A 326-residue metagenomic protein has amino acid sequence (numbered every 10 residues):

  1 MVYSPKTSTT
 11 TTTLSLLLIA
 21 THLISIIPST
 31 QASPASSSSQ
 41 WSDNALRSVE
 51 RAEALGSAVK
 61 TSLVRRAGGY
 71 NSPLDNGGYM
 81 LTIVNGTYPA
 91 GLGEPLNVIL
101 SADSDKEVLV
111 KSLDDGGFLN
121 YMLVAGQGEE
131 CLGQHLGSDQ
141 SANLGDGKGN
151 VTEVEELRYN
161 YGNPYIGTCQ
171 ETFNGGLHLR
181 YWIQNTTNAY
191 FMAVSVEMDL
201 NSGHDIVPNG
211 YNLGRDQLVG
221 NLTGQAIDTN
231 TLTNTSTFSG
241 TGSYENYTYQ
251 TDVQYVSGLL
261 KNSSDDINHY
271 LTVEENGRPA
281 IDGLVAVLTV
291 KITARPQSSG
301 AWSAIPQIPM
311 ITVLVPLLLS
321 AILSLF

Functional and structural regions predicted by a protein language model:
M1, S15-H22, A32, S299-S303: Short, conserved catalytic/metal-binding micro-motifs enriched in Asp/Glu and His
Y3-L14, Q307-P309: Bacterial N-terminal signal peptides that target proteins for export
P5, T13, T30, L323-F326: Intrinsic disorder/low-complexity signal
T7, T30, S36, G91 (+2 more regions): Intrinsically disordered, low-complexity segments enriched in proline/serine/threonine
T9-S29, T289, V313-L319: Cleavable N-terminal signal peptides of Sec/SRP-targeted secreted and luminal proteins
T13-L17, H22, A45, A54 (+2 more regions): Acidic/proline-rich low-complexity IDRs
S25-L288: Mature extracellular/extracytoplasmic regions of secreted and cell-surface glycoproteins
V285-F326: Cleavable C-terminal sorting propeptides in eukaryotic secreted/cell-surface proteins
